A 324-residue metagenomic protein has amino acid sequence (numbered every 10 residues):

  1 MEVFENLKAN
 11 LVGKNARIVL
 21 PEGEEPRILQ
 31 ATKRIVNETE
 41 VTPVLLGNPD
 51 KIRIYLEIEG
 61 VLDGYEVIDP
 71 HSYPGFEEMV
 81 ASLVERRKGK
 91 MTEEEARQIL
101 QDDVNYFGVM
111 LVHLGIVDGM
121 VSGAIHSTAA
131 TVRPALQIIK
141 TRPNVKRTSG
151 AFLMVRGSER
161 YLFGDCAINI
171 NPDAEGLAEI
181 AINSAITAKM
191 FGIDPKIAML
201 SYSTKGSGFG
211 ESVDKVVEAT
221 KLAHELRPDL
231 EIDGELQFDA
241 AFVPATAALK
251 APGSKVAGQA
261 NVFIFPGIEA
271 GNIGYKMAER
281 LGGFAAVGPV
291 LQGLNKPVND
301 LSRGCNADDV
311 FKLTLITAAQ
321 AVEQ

Functional and structural regions predicted by a protein language model:
M1-Q324: Anion-binding alpha/beta catalytic cores of soluble intermediary-metabolism enzymes, centered on
